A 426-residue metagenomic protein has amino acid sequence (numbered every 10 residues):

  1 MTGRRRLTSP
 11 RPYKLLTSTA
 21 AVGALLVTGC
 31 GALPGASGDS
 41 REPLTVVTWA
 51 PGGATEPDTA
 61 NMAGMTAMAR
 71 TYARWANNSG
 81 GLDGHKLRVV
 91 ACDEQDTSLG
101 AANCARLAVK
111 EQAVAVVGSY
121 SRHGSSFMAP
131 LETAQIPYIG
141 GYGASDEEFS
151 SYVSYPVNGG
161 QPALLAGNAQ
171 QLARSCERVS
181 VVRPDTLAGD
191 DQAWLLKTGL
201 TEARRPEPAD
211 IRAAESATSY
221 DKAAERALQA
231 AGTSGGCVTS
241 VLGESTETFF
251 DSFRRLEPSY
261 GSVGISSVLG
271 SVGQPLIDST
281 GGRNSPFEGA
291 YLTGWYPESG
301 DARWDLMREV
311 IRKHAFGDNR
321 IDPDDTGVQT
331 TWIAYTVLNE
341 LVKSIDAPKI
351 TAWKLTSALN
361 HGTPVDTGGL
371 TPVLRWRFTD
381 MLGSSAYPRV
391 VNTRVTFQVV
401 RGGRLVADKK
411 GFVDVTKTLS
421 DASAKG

Functional and structural regions predicted by a protein language model:
L26-G29: C-terminal motif of bacterial Sec signal peptides marking the signal peptidase cleavage site
L33-Y72, E94-L99, D185-G189, P323-Q329: Extracytoplasmic "Venus flytrap"
S37-R41, A60-G64, G80-S150, V157 (+2 more regions): Beta-alpha junction/loop-to-helix N-cap segments that form part of ligand/metal-binding clefts
T66-R88, R204-R205: Signal peptide-proximal N-terminal region of secreted/periplasmic/extracellular or secretory-lumen proteins
A108-S121, I139-G141, V179-R183, A231-F249 (+2 more regions): Periplasmic-binding protein-like
Y152-P258: Extracellular/periplasmic Venus flytrap/periplasmic-binding protein
F253-I333, F412-V415: Extracellular/periplasmic periplasmic-binding protein-like sensory domains
D318-V328, N339-A407: Segments of small-molecule ligand-sensing domains
